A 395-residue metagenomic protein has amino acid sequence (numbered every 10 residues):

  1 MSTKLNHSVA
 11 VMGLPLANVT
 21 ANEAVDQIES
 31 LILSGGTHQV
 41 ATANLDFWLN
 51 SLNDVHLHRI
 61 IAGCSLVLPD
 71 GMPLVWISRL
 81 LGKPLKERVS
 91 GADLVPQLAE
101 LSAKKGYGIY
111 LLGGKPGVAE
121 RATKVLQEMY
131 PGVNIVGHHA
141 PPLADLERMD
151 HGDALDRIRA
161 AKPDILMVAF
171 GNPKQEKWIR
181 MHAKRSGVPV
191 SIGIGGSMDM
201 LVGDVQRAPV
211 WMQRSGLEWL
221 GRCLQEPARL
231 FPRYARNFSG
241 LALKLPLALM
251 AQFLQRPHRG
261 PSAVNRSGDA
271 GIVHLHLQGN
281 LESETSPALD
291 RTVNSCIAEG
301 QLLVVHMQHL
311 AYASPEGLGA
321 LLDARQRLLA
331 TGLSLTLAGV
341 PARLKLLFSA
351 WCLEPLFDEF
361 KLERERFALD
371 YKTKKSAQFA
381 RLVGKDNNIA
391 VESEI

Functional and structural regions predicted by a protein language model:
M1-A92: N-terminal nucleotide/polyanion-binding subdomain common to many enzyme families
H56-G63, Q97-L101, T292, A320-T331: Catalytic-core regions built around general acid/base machinery
R59-V125, M129, V136: Portal/gating segments that form or line small-molecule/metal binding sites
M72-P73, G91-L94, A140-L143, I194-D199 (+1 more regions): Short, acidic/turn-prone active-site loops that include or flank metal/cofactor- and phosphate-binding residues
P73-S78, A208, M212-R256: A transmembrane-helix-recognition feature enriched in membrane-embedded lipid enzymes and envelope glyco-/phospholipid
Y110, A122-Y130, N134-A161, V168-M200 (+4 more regions): Internal alpha/beta domain cores that form substrate/cofactor-binding pockets in large enzymes and binding proteins
I158-D164, C296-E299: Glycine-rich phosphate-binding loop signature in dinucleotide/nucleotide-binding domains
Q252-A311, D323-I395: STAS-like cytosolic regulatory interaction modules
